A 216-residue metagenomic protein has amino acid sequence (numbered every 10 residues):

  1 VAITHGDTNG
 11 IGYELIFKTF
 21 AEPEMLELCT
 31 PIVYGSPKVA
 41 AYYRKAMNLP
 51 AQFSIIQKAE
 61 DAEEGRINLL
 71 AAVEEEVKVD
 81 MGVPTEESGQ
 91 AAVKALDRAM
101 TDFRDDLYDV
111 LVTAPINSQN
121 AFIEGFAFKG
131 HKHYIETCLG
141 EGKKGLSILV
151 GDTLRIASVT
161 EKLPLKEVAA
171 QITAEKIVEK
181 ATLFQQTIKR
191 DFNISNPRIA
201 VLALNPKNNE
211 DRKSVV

Functional and structural regions predicted by a protein language model:
V1-H131, E175-S214: Contiguous, glycine/small-aliphatic-enriched amphipathic segments in soluble metabolic enzymes
F53, I135, I148, V159 (+1 more regions): Short clusters of hydrophobic/aromatic residues that line enzyme substrate/ligand-binding pockets
D61, A121, F126, G140 (+4 more regions): Short capping/connector residues at structural and topological boundaries
E63, K144, T153-R155, S195: A generic structural signal for well-ordered coil/turn residues at beta-strand boundaries that shape enzyme active-site
A72-E74, K144-L146, V150-T153: Flexible glycine-/small-residue-enriched beta->alpha junction loops that bind anionic phosphate/pyrophosphate groups
I123-L146: Glycine/threonine-rich beta-strand-loop-alpha-helix active-site module that forms ligand/phosphate-binding
L149-K180: Ligand-binding beta-strand-loop-alpha-helix segment within the catalytic cores of soluble metabolic enzymes
